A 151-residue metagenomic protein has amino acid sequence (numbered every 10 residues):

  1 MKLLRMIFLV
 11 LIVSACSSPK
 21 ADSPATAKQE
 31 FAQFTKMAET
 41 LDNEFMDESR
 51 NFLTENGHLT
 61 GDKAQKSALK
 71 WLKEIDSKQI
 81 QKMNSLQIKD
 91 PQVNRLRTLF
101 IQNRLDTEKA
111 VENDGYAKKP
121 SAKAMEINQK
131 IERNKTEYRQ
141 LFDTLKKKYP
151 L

Functional and structural regions predicted by a protein language model:
M1-K2, S17: N-terminal hydrophobic targeting signals that begin at the initiator methionine
K2-L9: Sec-dependent signal peptide recognition, specifically the positively charged N-region followed immediately by
I12-A15: C-terminal motif of bacterial Sec signal peptides marking the signal peptidase cleavage site
S17-K70, K147-L151: Immediate post-signal-peptide N-terminus of mature secreted/exported proteins
F31, T35-S49, D76-Q79, F100 (+2 more regions): Hydrophobic alpha-helical core bundles mediating ligand binding, dimerization, or RNAP-core interactions
N51, H58, K89-Q92, L96 (+3 more regions): Soluble, cytosolic/nucleoplasmic coiled-coil alpha-helices used as oligomeric scaffolds and tethers in large eukaryotic
A68-I131: Long, amphipathic, charge-rich alpha-helical segments that form helical bundles/coiled-coils
N134-L151: Short, low-complexity, Pro/Ser/Thr/Gly-rich segments in the mature regions of secreted, periplasmic
